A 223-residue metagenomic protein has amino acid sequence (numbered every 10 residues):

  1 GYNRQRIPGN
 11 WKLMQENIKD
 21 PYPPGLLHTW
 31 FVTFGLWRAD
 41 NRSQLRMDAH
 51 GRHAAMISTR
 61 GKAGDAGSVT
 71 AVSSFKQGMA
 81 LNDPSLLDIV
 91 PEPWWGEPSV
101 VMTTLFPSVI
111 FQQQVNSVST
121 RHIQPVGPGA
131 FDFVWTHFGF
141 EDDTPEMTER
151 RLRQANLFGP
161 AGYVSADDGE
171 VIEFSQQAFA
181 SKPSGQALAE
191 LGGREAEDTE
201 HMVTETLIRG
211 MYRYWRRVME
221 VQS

Functional and structural regions predicted by a protein language model:
G1-S223: C-terminal catalytic domain of Rieske-type non-heme iron oxygenases
